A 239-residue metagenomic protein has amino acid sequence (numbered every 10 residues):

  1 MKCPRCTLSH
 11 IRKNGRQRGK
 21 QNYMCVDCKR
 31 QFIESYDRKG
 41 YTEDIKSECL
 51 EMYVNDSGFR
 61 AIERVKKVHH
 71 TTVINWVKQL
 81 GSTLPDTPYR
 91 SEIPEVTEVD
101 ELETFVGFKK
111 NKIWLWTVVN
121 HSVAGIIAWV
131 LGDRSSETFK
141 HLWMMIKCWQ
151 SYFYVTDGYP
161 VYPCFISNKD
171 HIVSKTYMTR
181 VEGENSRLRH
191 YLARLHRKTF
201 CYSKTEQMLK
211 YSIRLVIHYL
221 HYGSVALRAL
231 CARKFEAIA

Functional and structural regions predicted by a protein language model:
M1-A239: Residue-level recognition of single "structural anchor" positions that define or cap local secondary structure
